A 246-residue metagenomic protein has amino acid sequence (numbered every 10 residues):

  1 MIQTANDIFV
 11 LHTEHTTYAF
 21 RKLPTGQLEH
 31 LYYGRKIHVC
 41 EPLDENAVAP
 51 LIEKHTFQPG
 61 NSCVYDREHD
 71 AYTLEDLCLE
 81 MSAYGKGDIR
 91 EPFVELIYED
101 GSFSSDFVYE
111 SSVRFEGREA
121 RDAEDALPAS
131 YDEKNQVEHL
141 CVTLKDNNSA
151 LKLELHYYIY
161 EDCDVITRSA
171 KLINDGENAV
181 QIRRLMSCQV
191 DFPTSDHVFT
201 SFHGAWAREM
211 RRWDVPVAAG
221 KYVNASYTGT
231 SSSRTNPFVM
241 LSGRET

Functional and structural regions predicted by a protein language model:
M1-T4: Terminal leader/tail segments of proteins
D7-V10, E14, Y18, E29-T246: Polysaccharide-binding surfaces and accessory modules of carbohydrate-active proteins
R21-L23: Contiguous, structured surface segment used for ligand recognition
